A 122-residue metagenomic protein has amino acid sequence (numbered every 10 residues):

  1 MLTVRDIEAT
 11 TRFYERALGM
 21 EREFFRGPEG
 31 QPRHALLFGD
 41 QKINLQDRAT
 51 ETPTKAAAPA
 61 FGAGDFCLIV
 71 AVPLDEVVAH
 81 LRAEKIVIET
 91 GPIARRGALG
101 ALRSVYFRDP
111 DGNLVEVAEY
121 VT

Functional and structural regions predicted by a protein language model:
L2-F24, F38-T90, R108-T122: Glyoxalase I/VOC metalloenzyme domain signal
G27, G97, D109: Acidic surface patches and DE-rich sequence motifs
E29-Q31, A63: A short beta-loop-beta micro-motif enriched in histidine and acidic residues
P32-R33, A94: Immunoglobulin-superfamily Ig-like beta-sandwich domains in protein ectodomains
R33, K42, S104-V105: Short hydrophobic/aromatic beta-strand element in the GNAT-like acyltransferase core that lines or flanks the acyl-donor
E89-G97: Short, basic/aromatic recognition patches
L99-L102: Short, small/polar residue-rich loop motifs at catalytic or cofactor-binding pockets
